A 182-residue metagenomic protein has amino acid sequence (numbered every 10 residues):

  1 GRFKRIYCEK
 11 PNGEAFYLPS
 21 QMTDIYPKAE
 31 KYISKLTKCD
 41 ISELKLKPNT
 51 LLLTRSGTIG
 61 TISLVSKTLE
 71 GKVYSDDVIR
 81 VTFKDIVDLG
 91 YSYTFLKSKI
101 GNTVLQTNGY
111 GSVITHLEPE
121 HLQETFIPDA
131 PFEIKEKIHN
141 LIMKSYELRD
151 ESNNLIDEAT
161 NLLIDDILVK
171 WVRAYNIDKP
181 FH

Functional and structural regions predicted by a protein language model:
G1-P11, D157-H182: Amphipathic alpha-helical segments that form coiled-coils or helix-hairpins used for dimerization/assembly
G1-R5, S20-P48: Sequence-specific dsDNA recognition surfaces
K10-N12, K45-N49, Y74, H121: Short, well-ordered loop/turn elements at secondary-structure boundaries
A15-L18, L51-T54: Short hydrophobic-aromatic micro-motifs
T54-F95: A short beta-sheet element
G71-I79, Y110-E133: A short glycine-rich beta-alpha junction/loop motif
I86-Y93, N102, P119-D157, L168: Amphipathic alpha-helical segments
